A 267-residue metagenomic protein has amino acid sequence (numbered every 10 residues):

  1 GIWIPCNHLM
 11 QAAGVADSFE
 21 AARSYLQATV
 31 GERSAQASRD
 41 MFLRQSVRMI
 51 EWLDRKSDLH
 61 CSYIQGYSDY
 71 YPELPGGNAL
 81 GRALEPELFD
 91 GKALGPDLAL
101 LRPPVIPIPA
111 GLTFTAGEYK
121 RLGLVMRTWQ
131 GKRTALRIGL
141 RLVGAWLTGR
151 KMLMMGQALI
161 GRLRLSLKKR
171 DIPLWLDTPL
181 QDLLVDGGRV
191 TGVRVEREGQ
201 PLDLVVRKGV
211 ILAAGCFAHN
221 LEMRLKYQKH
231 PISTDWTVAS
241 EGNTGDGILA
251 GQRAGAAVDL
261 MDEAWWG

Functional and structural regions predicted by a protein language model:
G1-P173, H230: Conserved N-terminal/central alpha/beta ligand/cofactor-binding core
V30-A35, L180, R194-L204: A structured beta-alpha segment of the ubiquitous adenosine-cofactor-binding alpha/beta core
L53, Y63, L174-L176, L212-A213 (+1 more regions): General beta-strand structural signal in soluble alpha/beta enzymes
Y67-S68, Q181, W265-W266: Conserved beta-strand edge residues that scaffold enzyme active sites
P72-E73, D186, E263: Short Asp/Glu-rich motifs
T148-Q157, K169, R197-G267: Glycine-rich loop(s) and the adjacent beta-strand/alpha-helix scaffold that form part
L176-V190: A conserved short coil-to-beta-strand element within the FAD-binding core of flavoproteins
